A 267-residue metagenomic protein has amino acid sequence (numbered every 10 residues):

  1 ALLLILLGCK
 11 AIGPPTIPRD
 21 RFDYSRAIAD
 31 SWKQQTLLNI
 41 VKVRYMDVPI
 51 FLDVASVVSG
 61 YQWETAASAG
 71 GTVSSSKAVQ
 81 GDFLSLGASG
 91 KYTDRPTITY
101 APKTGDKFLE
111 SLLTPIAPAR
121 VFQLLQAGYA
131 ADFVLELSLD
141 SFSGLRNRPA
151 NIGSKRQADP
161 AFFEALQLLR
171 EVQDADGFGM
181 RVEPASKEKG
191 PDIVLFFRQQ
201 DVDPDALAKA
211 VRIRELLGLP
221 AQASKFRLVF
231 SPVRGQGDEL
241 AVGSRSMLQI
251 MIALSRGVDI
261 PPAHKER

Functional and structural regions predicted by a protein language model:
A1-L2: Sec-dependent signal peptide recognition, specifically the positively charged N-region followed immediately by
I5-G8: C-terminal motif of bacterial Sec signal peptides marking the signal peptidase cleavage site
K10-R267: N-terminal amphipathic/basic membrane-interacting segments and domains, especially the gasdermin N-terminal
